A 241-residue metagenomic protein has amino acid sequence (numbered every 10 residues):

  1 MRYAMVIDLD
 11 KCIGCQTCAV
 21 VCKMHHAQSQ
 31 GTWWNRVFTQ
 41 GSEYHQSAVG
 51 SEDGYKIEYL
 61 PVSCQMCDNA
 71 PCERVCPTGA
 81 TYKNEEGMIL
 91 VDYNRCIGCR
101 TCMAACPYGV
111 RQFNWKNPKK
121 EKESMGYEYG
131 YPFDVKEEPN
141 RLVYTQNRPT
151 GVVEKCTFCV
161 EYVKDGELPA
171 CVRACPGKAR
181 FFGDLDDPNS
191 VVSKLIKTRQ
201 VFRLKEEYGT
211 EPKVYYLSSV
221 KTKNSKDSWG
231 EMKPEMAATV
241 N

Functional and structural regions predicted by a protein language model:
M1-N241: Non-ligating segments of multi-cofactor redox enzymes
